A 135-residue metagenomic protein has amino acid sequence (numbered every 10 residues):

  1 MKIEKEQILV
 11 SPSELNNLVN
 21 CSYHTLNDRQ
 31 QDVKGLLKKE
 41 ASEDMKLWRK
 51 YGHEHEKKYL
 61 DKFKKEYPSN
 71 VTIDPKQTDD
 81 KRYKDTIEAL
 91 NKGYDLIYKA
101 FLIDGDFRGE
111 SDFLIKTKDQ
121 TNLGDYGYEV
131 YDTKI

Functional and structural regions predicted by a protein language model:
M1-L123: Metal-dependent nuclease catalytic cores that hydrolyze phosphodiester bonds in DNA/RNA, characterized by
Y126: A short, basic-hydrophobic beta/loop patch
T133-I135: Short beta-strand-loop-alpha-helix junction that forms the active-site gateway of nucleic-acid-processing nucleases
